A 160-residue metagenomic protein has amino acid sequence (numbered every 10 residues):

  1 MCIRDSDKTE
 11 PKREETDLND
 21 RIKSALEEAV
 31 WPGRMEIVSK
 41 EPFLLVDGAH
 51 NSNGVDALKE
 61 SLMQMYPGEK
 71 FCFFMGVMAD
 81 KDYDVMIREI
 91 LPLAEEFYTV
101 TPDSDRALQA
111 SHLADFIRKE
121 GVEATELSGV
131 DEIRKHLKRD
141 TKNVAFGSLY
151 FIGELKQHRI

Functional and structural regions predicted by a protein language model:
R4-E96: Nucleotide phosphate-binding/pyrophosphate-handling subdomain across enzymes that bind or process nucleotide phosphates
F43-L44, I87-K142: C-terminal helical cap/extension that packs against the catalytic core of soluble nucleotide-cofactor enzymes
V55-D56, Y83-V85, Q109-A110, E154-Q157: Short glycine-/acidic-enriched loop or helix-start segments at secondary-structure transitions that form or flank
M75-M78, P102, S148: Cofactor-binding loop segments of dinucleotide-utilizing enzymes, especially the Rossmann-like FAD- and NAD(P)+-binding
D80, D105, F151: Conserved nucleotide-binding/hydrolysis micro-motifs of P-loop NTPases
I133-I160: A glycine-rich beta-strand to alpha-helix segment that forms a phosphate/ribose-binding loop at ligand/cofactor sites
